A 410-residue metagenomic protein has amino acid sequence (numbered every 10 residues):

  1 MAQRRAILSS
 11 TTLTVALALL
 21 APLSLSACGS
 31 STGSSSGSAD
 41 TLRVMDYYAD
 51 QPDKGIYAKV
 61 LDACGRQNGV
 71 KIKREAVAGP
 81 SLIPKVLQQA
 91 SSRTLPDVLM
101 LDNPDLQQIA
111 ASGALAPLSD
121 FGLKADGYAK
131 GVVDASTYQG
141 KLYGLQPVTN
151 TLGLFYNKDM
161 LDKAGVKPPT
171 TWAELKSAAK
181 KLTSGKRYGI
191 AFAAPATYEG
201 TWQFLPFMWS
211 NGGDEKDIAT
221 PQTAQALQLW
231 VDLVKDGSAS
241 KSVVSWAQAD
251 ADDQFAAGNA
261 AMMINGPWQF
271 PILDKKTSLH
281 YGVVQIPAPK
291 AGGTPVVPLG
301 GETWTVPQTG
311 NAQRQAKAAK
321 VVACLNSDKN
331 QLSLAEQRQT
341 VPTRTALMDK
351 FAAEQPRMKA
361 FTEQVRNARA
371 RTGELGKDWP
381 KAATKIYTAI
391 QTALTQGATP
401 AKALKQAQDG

Functional and structural regions predicted by a protein language model:
A2-Q108, K290-G292, Q313-K317, K402: Conserved N-terminal structural module of periplasmic/extracytoplasmic solute-binding proteins
V60-K130, D162-T170, A261-M262, I272-L273 (+1 more regions): Extracytoplasmic "Venus flytrap"/periplasmic binding protein-like
D62-A63, Q228, D232-A239, D274-Q337: Extracytoplasmic/periplasmic substrate-recognition and gating elements
Q88-Q89, P96-D97, A125-M160, G189 (+2 more regions): A structural signal for short loop-to-beta-strand junctions that line the ligand-binding cleft of periplasmic/secreted
N103-G153, K176, T183-K186, G200-Q203 (+3 more regions): Hinge/lid segment of periplasmic solute-binding proteins
I109-A114, V132-P168, A193-E215, L299-P307 (+1 more regions): Periplasmic solute-binding protein
D162, N367-G410: Conserved C-terminal helix/tail region of periplasmic/extracytoplasmic solute-binding proteins
A179-T183, K216-V244: Glycine-centered hinge/linker elements that transmit conformational signals in sensory and ligand-binding systems
